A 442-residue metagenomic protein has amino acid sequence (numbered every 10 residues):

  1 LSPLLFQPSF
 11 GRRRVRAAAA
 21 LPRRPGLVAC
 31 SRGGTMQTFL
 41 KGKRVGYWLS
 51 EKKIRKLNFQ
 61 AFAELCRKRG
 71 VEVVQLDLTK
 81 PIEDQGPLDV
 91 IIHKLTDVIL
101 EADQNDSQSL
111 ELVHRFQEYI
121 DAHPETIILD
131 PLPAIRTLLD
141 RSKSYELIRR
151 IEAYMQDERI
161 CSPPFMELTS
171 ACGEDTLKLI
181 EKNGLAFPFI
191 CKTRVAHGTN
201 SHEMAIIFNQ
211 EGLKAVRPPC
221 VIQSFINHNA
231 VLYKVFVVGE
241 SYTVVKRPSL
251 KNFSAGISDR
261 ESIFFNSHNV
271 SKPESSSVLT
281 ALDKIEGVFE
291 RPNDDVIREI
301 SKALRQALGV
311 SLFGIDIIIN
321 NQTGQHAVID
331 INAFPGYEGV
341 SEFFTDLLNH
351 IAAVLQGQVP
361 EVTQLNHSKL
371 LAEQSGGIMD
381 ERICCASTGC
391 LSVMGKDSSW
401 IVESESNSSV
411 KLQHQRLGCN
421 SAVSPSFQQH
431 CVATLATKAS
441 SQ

Functional and structural regions predicted by a protein language model:
S2-K56, Q60, Q85-L88, L95-I99 (+5 more regions): Active-site nucleotide/adenylate-binding loops and adjacent lid/helix of ATP-dependent enzymes
C66-G86: A short, well-structured beta->alpha microelement
R67, I120-A122, Q306: Anion (oxyanion) recognition and catalysis
R69-V71, M155-C161, A307-S311: Short secondary-structure junctions
H93, C191, Q223, I315 (+2 more regions): Active-site flanking residues adjacent to catalytic metal/cofactor-binding acidic residues
F253-R260, Y337-D346: A short, polar/charged loop-to-alpha-helix boundary motif
E290-D294, S301-S341, V410-K411, A436-K438: Conserved metal-phosphate-binding beta-hairpin within the catalytic cores of diverse ATP-dependent phosphoryl-transfer
